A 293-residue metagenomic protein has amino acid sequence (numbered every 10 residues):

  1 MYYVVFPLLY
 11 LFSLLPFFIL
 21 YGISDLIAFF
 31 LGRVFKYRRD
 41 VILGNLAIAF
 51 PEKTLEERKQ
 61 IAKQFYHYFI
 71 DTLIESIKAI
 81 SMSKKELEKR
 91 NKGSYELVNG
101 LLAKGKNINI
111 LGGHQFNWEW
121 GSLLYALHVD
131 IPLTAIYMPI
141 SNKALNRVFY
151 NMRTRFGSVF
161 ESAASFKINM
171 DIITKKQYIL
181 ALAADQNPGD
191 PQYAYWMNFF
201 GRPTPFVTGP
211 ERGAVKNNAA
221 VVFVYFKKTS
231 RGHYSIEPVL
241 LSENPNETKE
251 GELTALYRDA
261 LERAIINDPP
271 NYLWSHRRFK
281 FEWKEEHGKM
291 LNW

Functional and structural regions predicted by a protein language model:
M1-G112, N146-N151, G157: Membrane-anchoring hydrophobic helices of lipid-metabolizing enzymes
Y3, R38, R90, S162 (+2 more regions): Soluble or luminal CAZymes and related metallo-dependent hydrolases
F17, P132-P139, D185, I265: An N-terminal domain-start capping segment
D40, Y95, E119-W120, N146-R147 (+3 more regions): Residue-level marker for well-ordered alpha-helical positions
A49-F50, V129, F156, N217 (+1 more regions): Residues at alpha-helix termini
K53-K63, G100-A103, F166-W293: Non-catalytic C-terminal accessory region of glycerolipid acyltransferases and related lyso-lipid remodeling enzymes
E88-K92, N142, S162-A163, P203-T204 (+1 more regions): A conditional alpha-helix N-cap/helix-loop micro-motif detector
K104-A164, G189-M197: Catalytic core of membrane glycerolipid acyltransferases/transacylases, capturing the structured, soluble-facing
